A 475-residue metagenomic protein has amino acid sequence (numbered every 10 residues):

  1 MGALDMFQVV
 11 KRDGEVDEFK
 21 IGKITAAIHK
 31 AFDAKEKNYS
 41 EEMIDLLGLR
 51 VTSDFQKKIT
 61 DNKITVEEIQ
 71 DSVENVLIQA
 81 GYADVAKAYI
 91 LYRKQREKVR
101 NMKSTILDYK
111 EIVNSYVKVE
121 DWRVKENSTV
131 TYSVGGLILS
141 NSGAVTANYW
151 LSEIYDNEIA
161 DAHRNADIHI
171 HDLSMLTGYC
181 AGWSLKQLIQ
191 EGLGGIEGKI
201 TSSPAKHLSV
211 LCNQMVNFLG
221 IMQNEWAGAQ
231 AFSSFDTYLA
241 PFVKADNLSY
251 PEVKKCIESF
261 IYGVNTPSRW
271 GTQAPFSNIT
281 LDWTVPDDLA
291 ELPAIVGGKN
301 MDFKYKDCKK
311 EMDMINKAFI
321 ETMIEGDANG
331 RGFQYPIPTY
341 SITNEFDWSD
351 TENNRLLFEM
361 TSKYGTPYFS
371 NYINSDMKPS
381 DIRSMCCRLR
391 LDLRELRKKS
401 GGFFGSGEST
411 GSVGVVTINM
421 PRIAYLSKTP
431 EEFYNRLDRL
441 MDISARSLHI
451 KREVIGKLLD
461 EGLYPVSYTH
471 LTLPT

Functional and structural regions predicted by a protein language model:
G2-I106: Charged, amphipathic alpha-helical regulatory modules used for macromolecular assembly or allosteric control
K98-V99, T105-L471: Conserved catalytic cores of very large enzyme subunits
